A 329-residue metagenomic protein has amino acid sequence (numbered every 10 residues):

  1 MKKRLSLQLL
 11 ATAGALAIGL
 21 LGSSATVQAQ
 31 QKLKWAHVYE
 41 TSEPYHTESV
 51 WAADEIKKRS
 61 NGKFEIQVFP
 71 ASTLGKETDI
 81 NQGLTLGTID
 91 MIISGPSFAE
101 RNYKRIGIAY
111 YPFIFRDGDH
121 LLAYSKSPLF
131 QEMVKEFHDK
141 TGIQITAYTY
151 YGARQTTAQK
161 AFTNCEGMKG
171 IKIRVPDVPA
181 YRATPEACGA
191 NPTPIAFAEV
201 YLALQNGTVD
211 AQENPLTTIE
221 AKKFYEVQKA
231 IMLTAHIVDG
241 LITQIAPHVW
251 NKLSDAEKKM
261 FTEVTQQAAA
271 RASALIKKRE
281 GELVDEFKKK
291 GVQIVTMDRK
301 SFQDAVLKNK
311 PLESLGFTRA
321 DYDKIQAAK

Functional and structural regions predicted by a protein language model:
M1-L10: Twin-arginine (Tat) signal peptide motif
L5, G14, Q30-H120, L129-E132 (+1 more regions): N-terminal secretory/targeting leader peptides
A11-G22: Bacterial N-terminal signal peptides
G22-A29: Sec/Tat signal peptide C-region and signal peptidase I cleavage site
